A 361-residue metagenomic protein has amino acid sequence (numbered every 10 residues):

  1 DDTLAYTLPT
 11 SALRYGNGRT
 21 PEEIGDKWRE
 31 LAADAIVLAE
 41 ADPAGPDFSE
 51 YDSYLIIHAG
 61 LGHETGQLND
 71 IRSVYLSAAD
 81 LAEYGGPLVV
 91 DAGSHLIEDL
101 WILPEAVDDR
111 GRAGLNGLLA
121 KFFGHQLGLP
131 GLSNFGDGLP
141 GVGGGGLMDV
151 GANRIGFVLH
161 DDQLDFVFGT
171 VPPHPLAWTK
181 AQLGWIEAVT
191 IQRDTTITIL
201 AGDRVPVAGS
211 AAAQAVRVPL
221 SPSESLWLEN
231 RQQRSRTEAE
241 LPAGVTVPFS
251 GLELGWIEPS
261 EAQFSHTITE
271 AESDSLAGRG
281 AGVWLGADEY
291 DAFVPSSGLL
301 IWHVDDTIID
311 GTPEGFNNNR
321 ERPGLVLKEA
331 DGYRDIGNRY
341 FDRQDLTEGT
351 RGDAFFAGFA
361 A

Functional and structural regions predicted by a protein language model:
D1-E30, L103, A152-D161, D165 (+1 more regions): Divalent cation-coordinating acidic motifs and surrounding scaffolds that mediate Ca2+/Mg2+/Mn2+/Zn2+-dependent binding
T7, S11, G16, D34 (+5 more regions): Low-complexity, intrinsically disordered/propeptide-like segments
G18-S53, L61-G66, D109, A113: A conserved hydrophobic secondary-structure block that centers on an alpha-helix together with its immediately flanking
R19-K27, K180, K328, R351: Surface-exposed charge patches in extracellular/virion surface proteins
E30-G45, G131-S133, S210-A215, V283-D288: Short alpha-helical segments and helix-capping/turn motifs at coil-helix boundaries
A32-A39, L55, L100, A181-L183 (+2 more regions): Generic hydrophobic, helix-prone segments enriched in Leu/Val/Ile
F48, S53-E253, T307: Extracellular hydrolytic enzyme modules, especially secreted metalloproteases of the metzincin/thermolysin-like class
I186-A361: Pan-zinc metallopeptidase signature
